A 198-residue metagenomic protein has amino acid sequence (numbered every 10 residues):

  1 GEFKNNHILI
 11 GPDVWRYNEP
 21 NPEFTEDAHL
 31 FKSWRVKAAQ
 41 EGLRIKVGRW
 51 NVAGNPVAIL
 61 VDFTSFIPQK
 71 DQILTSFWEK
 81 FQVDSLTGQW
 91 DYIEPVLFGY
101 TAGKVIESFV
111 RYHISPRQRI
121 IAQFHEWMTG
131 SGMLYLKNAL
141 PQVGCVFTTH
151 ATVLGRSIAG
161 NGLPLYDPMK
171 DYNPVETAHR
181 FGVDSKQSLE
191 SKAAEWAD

Functional and structural regions predicted by a protein language model:
G1-D198: Catalytic cores of nucleotide-sugar-dependent glycosyltransferases that transfer UDP/GDP/TDP-activated
